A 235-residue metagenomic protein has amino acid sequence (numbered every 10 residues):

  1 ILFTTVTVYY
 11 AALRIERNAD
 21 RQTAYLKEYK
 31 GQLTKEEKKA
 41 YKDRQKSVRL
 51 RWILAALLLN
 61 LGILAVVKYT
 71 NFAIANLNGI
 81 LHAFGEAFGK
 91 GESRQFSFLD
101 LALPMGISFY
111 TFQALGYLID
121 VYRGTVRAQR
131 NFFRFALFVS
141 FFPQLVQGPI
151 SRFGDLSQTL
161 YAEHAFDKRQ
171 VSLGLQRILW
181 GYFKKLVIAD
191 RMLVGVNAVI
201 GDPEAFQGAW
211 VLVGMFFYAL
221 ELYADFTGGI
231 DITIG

Functional and structural regions predicted by a protein language model:
I1-G235: Membrane-embedded transmembrane alpha-helical bundles that form the catalytic cores of multi-pass lipid-modifying
